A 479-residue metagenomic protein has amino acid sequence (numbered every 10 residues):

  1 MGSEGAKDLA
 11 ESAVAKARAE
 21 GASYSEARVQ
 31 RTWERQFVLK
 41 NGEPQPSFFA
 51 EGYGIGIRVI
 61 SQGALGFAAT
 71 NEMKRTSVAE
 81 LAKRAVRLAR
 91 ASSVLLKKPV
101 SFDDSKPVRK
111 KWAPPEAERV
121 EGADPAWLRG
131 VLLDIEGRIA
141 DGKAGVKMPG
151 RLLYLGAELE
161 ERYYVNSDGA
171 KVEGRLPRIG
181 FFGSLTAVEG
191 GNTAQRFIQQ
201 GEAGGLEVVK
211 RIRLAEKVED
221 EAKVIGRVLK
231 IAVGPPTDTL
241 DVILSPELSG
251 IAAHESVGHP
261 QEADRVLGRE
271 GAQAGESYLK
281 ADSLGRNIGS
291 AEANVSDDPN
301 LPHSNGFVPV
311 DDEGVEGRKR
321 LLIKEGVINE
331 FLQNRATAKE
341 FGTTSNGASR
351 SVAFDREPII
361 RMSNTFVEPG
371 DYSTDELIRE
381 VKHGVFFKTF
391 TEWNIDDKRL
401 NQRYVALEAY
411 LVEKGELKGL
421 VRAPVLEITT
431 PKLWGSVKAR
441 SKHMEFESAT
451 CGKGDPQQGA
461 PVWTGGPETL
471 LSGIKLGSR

Functional and structural regions predicted by a protein language model:
M1-R479: N-terminal small-residue-enriched
